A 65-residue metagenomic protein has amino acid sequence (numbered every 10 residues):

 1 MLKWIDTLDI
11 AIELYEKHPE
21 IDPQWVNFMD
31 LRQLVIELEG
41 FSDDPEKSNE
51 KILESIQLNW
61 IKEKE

Functional and structural regions predicted by a protein language model:
M1-E65: A charge-rich, low-complexity, intrinsically flexible signal that marks solvent-exposed coils, linkers, repeats
